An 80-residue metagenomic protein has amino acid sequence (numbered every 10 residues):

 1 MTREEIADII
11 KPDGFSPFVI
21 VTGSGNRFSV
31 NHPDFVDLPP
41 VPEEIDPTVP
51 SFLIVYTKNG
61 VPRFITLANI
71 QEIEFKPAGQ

Functional and structural regions predicted by a protein language model:
M1-Q80: Motif-centric detector for short Cys/His coordination patterns
